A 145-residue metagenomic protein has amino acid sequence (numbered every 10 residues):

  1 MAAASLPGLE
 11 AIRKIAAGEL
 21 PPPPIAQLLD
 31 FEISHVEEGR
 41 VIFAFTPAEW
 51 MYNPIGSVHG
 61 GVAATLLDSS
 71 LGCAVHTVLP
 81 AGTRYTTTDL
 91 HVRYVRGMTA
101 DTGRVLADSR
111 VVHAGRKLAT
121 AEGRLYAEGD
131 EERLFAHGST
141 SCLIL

Functional and structural regions predicted by a protein language model:
M1-A44: Non-catalytic linker/capping segments at the edges of enzyme domains
M1-E10, T99-L106, R110-L145: HotDog/MaoC-like acyl-thioester-processing domains
I25, E37-G39, R84-T86, D101-G103 (+2 more regions): Residue-level preference for beta-strand/loop junctions
G39, A48-M51, L71: Short, charged/polar surface micro-motifs in flexible loops or helix N-caps
I42, T46, S57, T87-R93 (+4 more regions): Conserved beta-strand segments that form the floor/walls of ligand-binding pockets within enzyme and binding domains
P47-G56, A63: A short interface-forming secondary-structure element
H59-A81: Active-site helix/loop of acyl-thioester processing domains in fatty-acid/polyketide metabolism, spanning hotdog-fold
A74-V105: Hydrophobic beta-strand-centered segment that forms part of the acyl-chain substrate-binding groove
